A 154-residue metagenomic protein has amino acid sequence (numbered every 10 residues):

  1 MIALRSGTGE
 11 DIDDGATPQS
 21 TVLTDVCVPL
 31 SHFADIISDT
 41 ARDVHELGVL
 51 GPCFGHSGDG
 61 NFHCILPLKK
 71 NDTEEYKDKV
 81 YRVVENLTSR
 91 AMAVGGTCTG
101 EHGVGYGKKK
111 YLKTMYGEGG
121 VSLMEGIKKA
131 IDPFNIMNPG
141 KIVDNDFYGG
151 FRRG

Functional and structural regions predicted by a protein language model:
M1-V83, R90, V94: C-terminal substrate-recognition/cap domain of FAD-linked oxidoreductases
T24, C64-L66, H102, K108 (+1 more regions): A structural signal for short, well-ordered beta-strand segments
L50-H56, V94-G103, I136-G140: Flexible, glycine/charged-enriched surface loops at secondary-structure junctions
D59, Y106, V143: Positions that flank functional sites
V83-V121, G126: C-terminal structured "cap/appendage" subdomains that terminate the fold
K109-G154: Activity-critical C-terminal alpha-helical subdomain
